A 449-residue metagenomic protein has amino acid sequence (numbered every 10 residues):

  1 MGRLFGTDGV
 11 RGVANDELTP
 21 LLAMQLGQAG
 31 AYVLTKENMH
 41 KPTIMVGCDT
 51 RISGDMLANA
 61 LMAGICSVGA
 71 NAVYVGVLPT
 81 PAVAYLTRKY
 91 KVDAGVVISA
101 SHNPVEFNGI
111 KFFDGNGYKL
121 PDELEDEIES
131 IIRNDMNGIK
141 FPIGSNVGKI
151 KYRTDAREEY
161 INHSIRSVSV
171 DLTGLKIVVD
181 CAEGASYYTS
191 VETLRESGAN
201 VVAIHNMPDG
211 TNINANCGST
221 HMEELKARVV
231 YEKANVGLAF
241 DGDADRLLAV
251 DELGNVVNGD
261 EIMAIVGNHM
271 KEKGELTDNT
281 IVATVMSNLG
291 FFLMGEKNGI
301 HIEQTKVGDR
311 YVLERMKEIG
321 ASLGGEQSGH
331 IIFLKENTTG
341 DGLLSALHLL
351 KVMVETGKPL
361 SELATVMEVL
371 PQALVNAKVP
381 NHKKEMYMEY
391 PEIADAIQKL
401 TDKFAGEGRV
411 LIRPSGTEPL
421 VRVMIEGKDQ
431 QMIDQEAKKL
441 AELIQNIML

Functional and structural regions predicted by a protein language model:
M1-A63, S67-V68, K149-I177, E385 (+1 more regions): An N-terminal, well-structured beta->alpha segment
V13, N108-E232: Gly/Ser/Thr-enriched, mixed-charge loops and adjacent short helices that form phosphate/oxyanion-binding elements
Y32, K36, H40-F107, E192-V250 (+1 more regions): N-terminal small/polar loop signature for handling phosphorylated ligands or for N-terminal nucleophile
M39-D49, V73, K176-V179, T280-V285 (+1 more regions): Short glycine-rich phosphate-binding loop at a beta-alpha junction
V92-F107, V229-D251, N255-V256, I300-D341: Glycine-rich phosphate-binding loop
D126-I161, R166, E252-G325, I332-F333: Proline/glycine-rich low-complexity loops and linkers
K273-L449: Phosphate-binding and adjacent anionic-ligand microenvironments
